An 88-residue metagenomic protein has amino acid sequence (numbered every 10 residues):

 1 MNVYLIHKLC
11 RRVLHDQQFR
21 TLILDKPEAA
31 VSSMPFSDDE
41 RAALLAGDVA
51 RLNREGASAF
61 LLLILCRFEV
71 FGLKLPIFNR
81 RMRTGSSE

Functional and structural regions predicted by a protein language model:
M1-E88: Terminal, compositionally biased segments used for targeting/anchoring and flexible tails
